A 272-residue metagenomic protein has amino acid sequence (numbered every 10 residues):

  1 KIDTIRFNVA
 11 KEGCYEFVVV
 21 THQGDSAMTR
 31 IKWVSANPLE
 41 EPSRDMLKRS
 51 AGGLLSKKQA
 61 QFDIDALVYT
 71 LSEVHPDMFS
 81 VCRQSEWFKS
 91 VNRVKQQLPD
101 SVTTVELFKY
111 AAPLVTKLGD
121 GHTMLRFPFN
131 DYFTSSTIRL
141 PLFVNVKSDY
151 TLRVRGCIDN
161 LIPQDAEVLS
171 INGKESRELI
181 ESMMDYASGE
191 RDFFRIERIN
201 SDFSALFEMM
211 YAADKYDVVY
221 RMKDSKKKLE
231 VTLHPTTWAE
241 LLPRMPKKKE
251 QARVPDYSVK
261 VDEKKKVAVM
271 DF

Functional and structural regions predicted by a protein language model:
D3-I5: Short strand-edge motifs at loop-to-beta-strand transitions and within beta-strands of extracellular beta-rich domains
N8-G13, M210-A212: Surface-exposed, short loops/turns at beta-strand junctions within beta-sandwich domains
E16-V20: Extracellular recognition modules
G24-D25, R30-F272: Flexible, low-complexity junctional segments that flank or bridge functional domains
